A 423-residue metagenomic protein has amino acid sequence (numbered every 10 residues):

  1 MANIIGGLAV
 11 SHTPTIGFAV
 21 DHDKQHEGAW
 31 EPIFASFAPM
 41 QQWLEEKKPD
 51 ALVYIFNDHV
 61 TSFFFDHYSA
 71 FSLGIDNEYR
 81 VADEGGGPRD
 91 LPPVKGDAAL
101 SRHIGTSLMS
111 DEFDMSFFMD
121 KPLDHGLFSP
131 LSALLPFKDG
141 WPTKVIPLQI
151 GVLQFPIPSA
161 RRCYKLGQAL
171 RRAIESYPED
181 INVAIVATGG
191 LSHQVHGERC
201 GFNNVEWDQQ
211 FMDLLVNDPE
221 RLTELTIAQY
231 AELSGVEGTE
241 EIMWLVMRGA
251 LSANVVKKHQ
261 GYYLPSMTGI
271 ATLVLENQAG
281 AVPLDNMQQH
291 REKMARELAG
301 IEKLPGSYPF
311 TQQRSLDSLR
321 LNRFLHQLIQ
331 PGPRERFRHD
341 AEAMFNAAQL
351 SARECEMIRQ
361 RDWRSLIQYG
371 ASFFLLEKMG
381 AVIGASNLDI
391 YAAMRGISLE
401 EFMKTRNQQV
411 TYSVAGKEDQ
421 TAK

Functional and structural regions predicted by a protein language model:
M1-D50, S62-K165, S176, E198-M294: Flexible, D/E/H-enriched segments
I5, P49-L52, R334, C355: A common structural microfeature
H12-P14, F56-H59, A341: Short glycine-rich, polar/acidic loop-and-turn segments at beta strand-coil junctions
W43, A173, M344: Short alpha-helical functional segments enriched in proximate histidine and acidic residues
D50-F56, L148, I181-L191: Beta-strand elements within well-structured catalytic alpha/beta cores of enzymes that handle phosphate/sulfate esters
Q168-V183: Non-transmembrane, aqueous-exposed alpha-helical and coiled segments at domain scale
Q194-V195: Short, solvent-exposed loop/turn segments at secondary-structure junctions
L284-K423: Charged, low-complexity intrinsically disordered segments
